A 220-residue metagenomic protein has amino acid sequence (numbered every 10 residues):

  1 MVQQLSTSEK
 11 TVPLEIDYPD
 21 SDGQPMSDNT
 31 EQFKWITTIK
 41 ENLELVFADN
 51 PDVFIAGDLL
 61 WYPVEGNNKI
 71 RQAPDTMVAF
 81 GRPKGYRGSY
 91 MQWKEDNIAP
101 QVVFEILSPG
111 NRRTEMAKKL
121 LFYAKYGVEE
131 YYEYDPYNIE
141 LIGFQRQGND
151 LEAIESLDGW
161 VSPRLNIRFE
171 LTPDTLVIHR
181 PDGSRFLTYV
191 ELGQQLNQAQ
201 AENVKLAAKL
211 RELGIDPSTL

Functional and structural regions predicted by a protein language model:
V2-K10, E15-Q24, L45, W61-P74 (+3 more regions): C-terminal interaction segment
N29-G57, V64-Q72: Acidic-basic catalytic patches of nuclease active cores, encompassing PD-(D/E)XK and other metal-cofactor nuclease
